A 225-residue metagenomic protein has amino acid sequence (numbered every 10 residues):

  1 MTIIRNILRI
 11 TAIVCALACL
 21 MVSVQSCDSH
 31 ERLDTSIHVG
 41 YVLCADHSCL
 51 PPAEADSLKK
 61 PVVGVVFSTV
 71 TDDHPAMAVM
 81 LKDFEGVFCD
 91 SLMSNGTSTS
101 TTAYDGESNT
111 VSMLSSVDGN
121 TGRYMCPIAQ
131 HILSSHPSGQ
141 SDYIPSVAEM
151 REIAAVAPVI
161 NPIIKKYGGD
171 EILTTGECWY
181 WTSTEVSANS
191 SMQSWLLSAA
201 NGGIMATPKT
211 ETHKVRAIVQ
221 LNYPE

Functional and structural regions predicted by a protein language model:
T2-I13: Bacterial N-terminal signal peptides that target proteins for export
V22-S26: C-terminal motif of bacterial Sec signal peptides marking the signal peptidase cleavage site
C27-S138, P208-E225: Short, compositionally biased
G122-D142, V147-A199: An exposed tryptophan-centered "aromatic clamp" motif
N201-P208: Carbohydrate-recognition loop of C-type lectin domains
